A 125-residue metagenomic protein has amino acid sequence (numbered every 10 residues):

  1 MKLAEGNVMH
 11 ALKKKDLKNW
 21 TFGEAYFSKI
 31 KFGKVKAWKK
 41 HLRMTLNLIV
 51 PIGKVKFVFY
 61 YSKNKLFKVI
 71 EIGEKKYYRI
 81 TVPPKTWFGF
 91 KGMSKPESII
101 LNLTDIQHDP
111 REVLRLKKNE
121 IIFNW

Functional and structural regions predicted by a protein language model:
M1-R79, M93-W125: Non-catalytic, conserved peripheral segments adjacent to functional cores
F88: Glycine-centered loop/turn positions within well-structured domains that cap or flank conserved ligand/cofactor-binding
